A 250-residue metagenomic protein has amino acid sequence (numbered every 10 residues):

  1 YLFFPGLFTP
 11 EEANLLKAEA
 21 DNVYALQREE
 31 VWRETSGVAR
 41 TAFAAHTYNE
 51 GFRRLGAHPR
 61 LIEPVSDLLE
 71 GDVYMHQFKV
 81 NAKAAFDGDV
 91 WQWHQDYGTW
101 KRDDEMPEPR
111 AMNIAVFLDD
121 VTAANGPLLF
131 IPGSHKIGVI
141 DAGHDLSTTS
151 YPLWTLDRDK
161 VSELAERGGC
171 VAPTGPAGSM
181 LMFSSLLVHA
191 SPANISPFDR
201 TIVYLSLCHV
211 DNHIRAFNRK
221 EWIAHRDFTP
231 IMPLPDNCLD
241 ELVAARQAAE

Functional and structural regions predicted by a protein language model:
F4-D104, N218, I223-N237: Non-heme Fe(II)-dependent double-stranded beta-helix
L26-E30, A177-M182, L186-E250: Non-heme Fe(II)/2-oxoglutarate
L68, K101-A123, T174-A177, S206-V210: Short, conserved beta-strand element in jelly-roll/cupin
G71-F78, D89-W91, R110-V116, G126 (+1 more regions): Generic beta-strand structural signal
K79-A84, Q95-Y97, M112, V116-D120 (+1 more regions): Short, structured patches in soluble enzyme cores that scaffold and shape functional sites
K83-A85, I131-G138, S206-N212: Short edge-strand/loop segments of extracellular domains
D89-Q95, R102-D104, A124-F130, V139-G143 (+1 more regions): A short secondary-structure junction signal
V121-V188: Double-stranded beta-helix
